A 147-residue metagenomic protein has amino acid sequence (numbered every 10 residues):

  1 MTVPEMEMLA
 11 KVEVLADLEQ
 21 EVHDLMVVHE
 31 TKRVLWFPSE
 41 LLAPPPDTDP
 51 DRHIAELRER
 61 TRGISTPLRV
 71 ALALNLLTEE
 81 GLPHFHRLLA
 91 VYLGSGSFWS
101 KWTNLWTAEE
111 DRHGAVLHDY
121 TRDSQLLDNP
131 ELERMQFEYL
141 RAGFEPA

Functional and structural regions predicted by a protein language model:
M1-S100, R122-A147: Terminal targeting/low-complexity segments that flank the catalytic cores of oxidoreductases
F98-Y120: Amphipathic alpha-helical hairpins
